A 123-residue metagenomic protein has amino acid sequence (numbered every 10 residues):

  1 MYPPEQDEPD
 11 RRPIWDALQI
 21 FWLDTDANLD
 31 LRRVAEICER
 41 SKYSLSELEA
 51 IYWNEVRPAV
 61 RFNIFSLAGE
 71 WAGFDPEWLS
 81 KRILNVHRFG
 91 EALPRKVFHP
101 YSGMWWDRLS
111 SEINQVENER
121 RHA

Functional and structural regions predicted by a protein language model:
M1-E8, A35-A123: Small-residue-enriched hydrophobic alpha-helices in membranes
P4-I37: Short terminal alpha-helical segments
